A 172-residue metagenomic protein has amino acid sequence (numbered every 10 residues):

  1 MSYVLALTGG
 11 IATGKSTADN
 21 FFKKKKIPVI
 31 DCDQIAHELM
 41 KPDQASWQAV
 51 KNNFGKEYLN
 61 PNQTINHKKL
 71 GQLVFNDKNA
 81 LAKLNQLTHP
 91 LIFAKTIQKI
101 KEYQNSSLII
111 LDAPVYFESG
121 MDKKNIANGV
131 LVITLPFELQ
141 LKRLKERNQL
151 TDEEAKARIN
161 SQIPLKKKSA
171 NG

Functional and structural regions predicted by a protein language model:
M1-I27, C32-Q34: Walker A (P-loop) phosphate-binding motif
G14, D33, L84, I110 (+1 more regions): Residue-level signal for inorganic ion chemistry
K25, F54, N125-A127, N171-G172: Short, structured coil segments at secondary-structure junctions
Q34-H37, L135-E138, A157-N160: Short, acidic/turn-prone active-site loops that include or flank metal/cofactor- and phosphate-binding residues
Q34-S107: ATP-dependent small-molecule kinase phosphotransfer cores that center on conserved nucleotide phosphate-binding segments
W47-K51, F137-K145, D152, K156: An amphipathic alpha-helix signature
I92-T96, K123-K124, E146-G172: Small-molecule kinase domains that catalyze NTP-dependent phosphoryl transfer to phosphate-bearing small molecules
K95-Y103, L108-R143: ATP-dependent NMP and nucleoside kinases share a basic, alpha-helical "lid"
